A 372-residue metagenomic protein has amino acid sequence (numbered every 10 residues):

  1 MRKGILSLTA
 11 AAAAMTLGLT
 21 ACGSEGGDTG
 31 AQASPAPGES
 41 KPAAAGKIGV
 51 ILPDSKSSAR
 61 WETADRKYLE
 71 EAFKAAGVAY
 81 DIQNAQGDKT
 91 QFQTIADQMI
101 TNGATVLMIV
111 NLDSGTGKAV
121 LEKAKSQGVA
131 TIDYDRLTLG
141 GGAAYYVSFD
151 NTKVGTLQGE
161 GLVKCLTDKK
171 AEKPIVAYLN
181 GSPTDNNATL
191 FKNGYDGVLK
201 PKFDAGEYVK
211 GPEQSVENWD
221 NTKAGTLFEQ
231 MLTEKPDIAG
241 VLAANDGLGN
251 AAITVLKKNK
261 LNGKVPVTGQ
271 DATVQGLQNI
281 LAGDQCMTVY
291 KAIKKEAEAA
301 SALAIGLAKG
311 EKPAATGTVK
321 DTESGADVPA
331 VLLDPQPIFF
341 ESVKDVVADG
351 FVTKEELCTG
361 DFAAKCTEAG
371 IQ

Functional and structural regions predicted by a protein language model:
R2-L8, C22-Q372: A residue-level marker of the well-folded mature domains of exported/periplasmic proteins
